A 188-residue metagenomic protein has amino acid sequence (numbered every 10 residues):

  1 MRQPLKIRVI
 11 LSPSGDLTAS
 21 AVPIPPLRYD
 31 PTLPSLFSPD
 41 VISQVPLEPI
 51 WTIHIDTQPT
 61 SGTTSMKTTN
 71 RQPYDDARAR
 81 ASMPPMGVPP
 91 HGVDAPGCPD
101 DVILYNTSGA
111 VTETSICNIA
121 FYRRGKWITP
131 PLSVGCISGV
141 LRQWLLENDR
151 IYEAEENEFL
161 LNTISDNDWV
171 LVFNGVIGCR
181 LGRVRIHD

Functional and structural regions predicted by a protein language model:
M1-K6, I10-D188: Helix-start/capping segments and mature chain N-termini
